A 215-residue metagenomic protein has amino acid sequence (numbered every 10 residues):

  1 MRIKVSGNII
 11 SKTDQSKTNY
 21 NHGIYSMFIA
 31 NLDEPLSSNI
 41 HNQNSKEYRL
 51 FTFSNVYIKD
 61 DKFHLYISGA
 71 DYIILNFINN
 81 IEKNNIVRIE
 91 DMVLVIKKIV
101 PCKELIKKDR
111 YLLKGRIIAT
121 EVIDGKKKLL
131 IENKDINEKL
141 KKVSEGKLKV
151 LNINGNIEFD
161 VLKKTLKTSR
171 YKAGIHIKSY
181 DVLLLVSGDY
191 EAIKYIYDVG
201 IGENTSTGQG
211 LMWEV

Functional and structural regions predicted by a protein language model:
M1-V215: RNA-interacting cores
